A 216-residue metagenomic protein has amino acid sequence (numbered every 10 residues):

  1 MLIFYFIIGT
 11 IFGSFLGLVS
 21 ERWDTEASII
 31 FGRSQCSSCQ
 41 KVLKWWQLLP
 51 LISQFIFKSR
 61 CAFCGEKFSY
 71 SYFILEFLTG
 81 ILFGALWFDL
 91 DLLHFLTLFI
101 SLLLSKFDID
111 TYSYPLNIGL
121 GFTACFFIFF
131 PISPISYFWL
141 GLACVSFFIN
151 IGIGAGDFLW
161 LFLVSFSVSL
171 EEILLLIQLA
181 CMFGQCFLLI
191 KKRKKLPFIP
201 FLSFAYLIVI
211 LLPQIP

Functional and structural regions predicted by a protein language model:
M1-P216: A membrane-topology feature that recognizes alpha-helical transmembrane segments and their immediate juxtamembrane
